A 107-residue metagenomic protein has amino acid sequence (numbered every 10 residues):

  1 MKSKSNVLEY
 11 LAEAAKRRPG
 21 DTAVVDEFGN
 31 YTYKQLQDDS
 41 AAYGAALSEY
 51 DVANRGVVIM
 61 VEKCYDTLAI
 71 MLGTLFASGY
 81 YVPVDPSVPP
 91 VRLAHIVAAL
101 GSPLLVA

Functional and structural regions predicted by a protein language model:
M1-A107: Carrier-protein-dependent adenylate-forming modules in NRPS/ANL systems
